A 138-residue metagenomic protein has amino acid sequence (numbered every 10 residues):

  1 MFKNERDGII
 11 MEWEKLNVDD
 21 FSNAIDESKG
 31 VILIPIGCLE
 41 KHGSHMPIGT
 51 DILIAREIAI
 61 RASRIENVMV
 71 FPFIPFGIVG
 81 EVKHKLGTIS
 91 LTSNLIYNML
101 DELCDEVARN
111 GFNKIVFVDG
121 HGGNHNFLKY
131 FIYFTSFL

Functional and structural regions predicted by a protein language model:
F2-P47: Active-site and ligand/interface coordination hotspots across diverse enzymes and nucleic-acid-associated assemblies
I9-L16, I78-L138: Active-site histidine-anchored catalytic micro-motif
G30, N67-V68: A generic structural signal for alpha->beta connector loops
H45-I52, K83-G87: Glycine-rich loop at the start of a catalytic domain that most often binds anionic cofactors/ligands
D51-S63: Short catalytic helix/loop segments, enriched in acidic residues and glycine and frequently bearing histidine
R61, I65, F137-L138: Short, acidic/small-residue loops that bind anionic groups at enzyme active sites
V68, I74-G77: Short glycine-enriched loops at secondary-structure junctions
